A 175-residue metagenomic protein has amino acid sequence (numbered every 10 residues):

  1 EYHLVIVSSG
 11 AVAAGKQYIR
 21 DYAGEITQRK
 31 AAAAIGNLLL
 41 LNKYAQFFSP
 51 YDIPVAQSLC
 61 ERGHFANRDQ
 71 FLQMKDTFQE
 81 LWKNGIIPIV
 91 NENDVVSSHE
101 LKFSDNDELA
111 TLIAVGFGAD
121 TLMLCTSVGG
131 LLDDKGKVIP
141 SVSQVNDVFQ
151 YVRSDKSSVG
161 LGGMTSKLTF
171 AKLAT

Functional and structural regions predicted by a protein language model:
E1-T175: Nucleotide/pyrophosphate-binding catalytic subdomain
